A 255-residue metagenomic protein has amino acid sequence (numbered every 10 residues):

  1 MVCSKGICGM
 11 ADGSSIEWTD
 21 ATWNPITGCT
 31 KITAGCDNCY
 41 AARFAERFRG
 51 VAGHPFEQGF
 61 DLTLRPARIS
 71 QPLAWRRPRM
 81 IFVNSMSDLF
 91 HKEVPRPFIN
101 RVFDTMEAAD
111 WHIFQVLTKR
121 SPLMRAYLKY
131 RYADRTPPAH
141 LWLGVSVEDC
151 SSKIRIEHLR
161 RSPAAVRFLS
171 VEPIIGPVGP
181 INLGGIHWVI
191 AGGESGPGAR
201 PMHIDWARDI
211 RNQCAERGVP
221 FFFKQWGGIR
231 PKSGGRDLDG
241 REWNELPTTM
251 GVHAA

Functional and structural regions predicted by a protein language model:
M1-K31, F48-V51, R161-A164, I175 (+1 more regions): Auxiliary Fe-S-binding modules of radical SAM enzymes
V2-M80, D88: N-terminal [4Fe-4S]-dependent radical SAM core
C36, A45, V116-T118, A165 (+1 more regions): Intrinsically disordered, low-complexity sequence elements enriched in Ser/Thr/Gly/Pro
A42-A45, P122, A165, G227: A very general structural signal that marks isolated residues within well-ordered alpha-helical segments
G50, E57-F60, D104, Y127 (+1 more regions): Short, surface-exposed, charged/polar-biased interaction segments
P55-T63, R96-F98, D237-L238, W243-N244 (+1 more regions): Non-transmembrane, interaction-prone segments in cytosolic or luminal domains
L64-P220: Conserved AdoMet/S-adenosylmethionine-binding subsite of the radical SAM
